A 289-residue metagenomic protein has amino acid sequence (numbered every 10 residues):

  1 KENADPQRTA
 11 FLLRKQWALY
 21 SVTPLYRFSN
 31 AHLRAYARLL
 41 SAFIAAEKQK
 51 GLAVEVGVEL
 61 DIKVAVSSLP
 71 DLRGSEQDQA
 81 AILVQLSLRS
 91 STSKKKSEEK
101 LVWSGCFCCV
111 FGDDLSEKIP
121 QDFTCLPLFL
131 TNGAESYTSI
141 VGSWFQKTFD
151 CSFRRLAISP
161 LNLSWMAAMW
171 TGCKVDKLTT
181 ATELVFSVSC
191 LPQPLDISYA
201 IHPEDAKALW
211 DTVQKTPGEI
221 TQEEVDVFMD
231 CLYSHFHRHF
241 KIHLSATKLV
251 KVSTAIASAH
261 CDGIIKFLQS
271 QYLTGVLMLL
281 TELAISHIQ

Functional and structural regions predicted by a protein language model:
K1-E117, I264-Q289: N-terminal low-complexity/intrinsically disordered pre-sequences and tails
W17-N30, L126, F149-C151, V213-T216: Charged, low-complexity surface segments at secondary-structure and domain boundaries
V58-I62, D78-V84, W103-S104, T124-F129 (+3 more regions): Core residues of folded domains in eukaryotic genome-function proteins
L88-W170: Internal, hydrophobic cores of structured domains that mediate oligomerization or house catalytic pockets within large
T124, L130, A134-E135, Y199 (+2 more regions): Amphipathic alpha-helical protein-protein interaction segments
D150-K251: Terminal interaction module
V225-Q289: C-terminal, charged interaction/regulatory segments at domain termini
